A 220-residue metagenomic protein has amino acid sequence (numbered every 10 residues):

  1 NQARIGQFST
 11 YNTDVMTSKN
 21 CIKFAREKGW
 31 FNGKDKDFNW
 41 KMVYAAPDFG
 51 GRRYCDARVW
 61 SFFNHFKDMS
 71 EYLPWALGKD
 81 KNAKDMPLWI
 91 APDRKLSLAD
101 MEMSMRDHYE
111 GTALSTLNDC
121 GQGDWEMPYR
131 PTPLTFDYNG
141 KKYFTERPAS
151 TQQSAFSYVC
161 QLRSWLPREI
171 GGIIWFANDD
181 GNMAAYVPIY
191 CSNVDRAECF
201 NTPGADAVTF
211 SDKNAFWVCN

Functional and structural regions predicted by a protein language model:
N1-N220: C-terminus-biased signal that marks the final domain/tail of proteins
